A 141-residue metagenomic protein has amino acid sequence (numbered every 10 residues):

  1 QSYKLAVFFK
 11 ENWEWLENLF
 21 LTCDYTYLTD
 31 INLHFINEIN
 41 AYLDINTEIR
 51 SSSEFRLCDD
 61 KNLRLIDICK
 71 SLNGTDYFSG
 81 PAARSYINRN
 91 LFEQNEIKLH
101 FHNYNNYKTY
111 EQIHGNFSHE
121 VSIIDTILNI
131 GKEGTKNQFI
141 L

Functional and structural regions predicted by a protein language model:
Q1-L141: Residues lining hydrophobic/aromatic ligand-binding pockets adjacent to catalytic sites
